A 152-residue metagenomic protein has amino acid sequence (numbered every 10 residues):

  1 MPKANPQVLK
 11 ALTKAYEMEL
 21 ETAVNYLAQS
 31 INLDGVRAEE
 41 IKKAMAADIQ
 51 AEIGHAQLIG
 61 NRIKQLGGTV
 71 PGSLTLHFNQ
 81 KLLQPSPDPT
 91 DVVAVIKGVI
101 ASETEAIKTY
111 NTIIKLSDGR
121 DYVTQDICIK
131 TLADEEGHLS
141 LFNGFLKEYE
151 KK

Functional and structural regions predicted by a protein language model:
M1-K152: Iron-associated oxidoreductase/ferritin-like identity signal
